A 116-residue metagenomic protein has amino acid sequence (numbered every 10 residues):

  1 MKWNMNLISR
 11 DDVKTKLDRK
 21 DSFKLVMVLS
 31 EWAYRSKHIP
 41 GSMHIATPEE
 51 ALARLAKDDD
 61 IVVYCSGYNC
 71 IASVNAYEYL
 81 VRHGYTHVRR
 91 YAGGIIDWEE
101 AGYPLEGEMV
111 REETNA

Functional and structural regions predicted by a protein language model:
M1-Y34, E106-A116: Flexible, polar/low-complexity N-terminal or interdomain linker segments that lie immediately upstream of folded
D18, F23, I45-G67: Mobile, glycine- and charge-enriched loop segments and immediately flanking short secondary-structure elements within
S30, P48, G94: A generic "binding-loop/recognition-motif" signal
Y34-P40, L52-A56, W98: Short loop/helix-cap segments at secondary-structure boundaries that form the rim of catalytic
S42-P48, T86-R90: Short hydrophobic/aromatic-enriched beta-strand-loop microsegments
M43-H44, I61, L105-M109: Short, hinge-like loop/turn segments at secondary-structure boundaries
L55-E99: Catalytic cysteine-centered active loop of the rhodanese-like fold, especially the PTP/DSP P-loop
G84-H87, I96-A116: Charged, elongated alpha-helical/coil segments that serve as electrostatic interaction surfaces for nucleic-acid
